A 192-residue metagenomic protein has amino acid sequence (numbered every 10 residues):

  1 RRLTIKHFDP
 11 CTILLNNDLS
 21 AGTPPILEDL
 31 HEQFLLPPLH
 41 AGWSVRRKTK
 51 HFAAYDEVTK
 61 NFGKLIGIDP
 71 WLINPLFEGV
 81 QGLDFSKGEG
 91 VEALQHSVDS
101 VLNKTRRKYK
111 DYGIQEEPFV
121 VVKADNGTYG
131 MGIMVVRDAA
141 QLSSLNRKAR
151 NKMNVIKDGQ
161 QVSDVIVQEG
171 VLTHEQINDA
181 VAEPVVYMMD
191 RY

Functional and structural regions predicted by a protein language model:
R1-E116: Conserved N-proximal alpha/beta basic substrate-recognition cap immediately N-terminal to, or forming the N-lobe
I13, S97-V120, D125-Y192: Phosphate-binding site of ATP-dependent enzymes
